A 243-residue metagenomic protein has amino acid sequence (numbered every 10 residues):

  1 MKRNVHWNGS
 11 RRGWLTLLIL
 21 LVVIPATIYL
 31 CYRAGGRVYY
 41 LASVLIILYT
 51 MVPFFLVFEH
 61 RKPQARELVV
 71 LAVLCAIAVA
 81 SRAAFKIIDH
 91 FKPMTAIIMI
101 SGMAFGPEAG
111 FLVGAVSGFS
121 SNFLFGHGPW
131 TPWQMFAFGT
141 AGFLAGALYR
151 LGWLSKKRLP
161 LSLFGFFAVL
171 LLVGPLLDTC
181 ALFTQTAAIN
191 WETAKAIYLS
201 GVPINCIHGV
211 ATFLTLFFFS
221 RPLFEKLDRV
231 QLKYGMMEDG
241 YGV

Functional and structural regions predicted by a protein language model:
K2-I47, I87, T131-W133, A137 (+1 more regions): Membrane-embedded alpha-helical hairpins and interfacial helices in multi-pass inner-membrane proteins
K2-N8, T27-G35, F54-V57, A72-I77 (+2 more regions): Short juxtamembrane and helix-loop transition motifs at transmembrane-helix boundaries in membrane proteins
G36-F55, E67, L71-C75: Loop-to-helix transition at the N-terminal end of transmembrane alpha-helices
P53-V57, M94-G110, L144, L148: Generic transmembrane alpha-helix motif of multi-pass integral membrane proteins
V57-V69, L151-L161: Membrane-interface helix-boundary motifs at transmembrane edges
A65-K86, M99: Short, contiguous, well-ordered secondary-structure segments
A72, A76, A96, I100 (+9 more regions): Residue-level signature of the transmembrane alpha-helical core of multi-pass small-molecule transporters
V79-T95, A115-Y149: Interfacial aromatic-anchored transmembrane helix boundaries in multi-pass membrane proteins
